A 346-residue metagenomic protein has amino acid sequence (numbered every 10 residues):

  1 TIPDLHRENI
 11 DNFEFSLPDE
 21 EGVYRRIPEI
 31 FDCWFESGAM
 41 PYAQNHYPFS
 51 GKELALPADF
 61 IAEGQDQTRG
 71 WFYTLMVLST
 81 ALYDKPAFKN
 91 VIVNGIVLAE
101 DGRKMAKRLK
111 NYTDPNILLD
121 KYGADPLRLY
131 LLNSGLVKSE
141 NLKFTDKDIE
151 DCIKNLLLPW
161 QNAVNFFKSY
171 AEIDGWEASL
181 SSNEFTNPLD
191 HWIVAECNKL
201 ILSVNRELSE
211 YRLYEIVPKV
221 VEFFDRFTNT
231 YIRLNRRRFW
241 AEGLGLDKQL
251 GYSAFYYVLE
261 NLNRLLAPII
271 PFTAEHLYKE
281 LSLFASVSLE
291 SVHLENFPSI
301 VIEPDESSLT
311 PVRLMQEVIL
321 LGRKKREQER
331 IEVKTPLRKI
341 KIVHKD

Functional and structural regions predicted by a protein language model:
T1-I173, I193-N235, A241, S253-L266: Structured secondary-structure scaffolds
E21, F49-D59, L321, K325-R326 (+2 more regions): NTP/phosphate- and nucleic-acid-binding module
Y24, D174-L202, R233-L321, E329 (+1 more regions): Acidic, turn-prone loop/beta-hairpin segments
L78, K325-Q328: A generic secondary-structure signal
F88, L127, L213, E275 (+2 more regions): Secondary-structure boundary/capping residues
I96-V97, H344-D346: Short, internal active-site loops enriched in acidic
D225, K334-T335: Amphipathic alpha-helical protein-interaction segments enriched in hydrophobic
